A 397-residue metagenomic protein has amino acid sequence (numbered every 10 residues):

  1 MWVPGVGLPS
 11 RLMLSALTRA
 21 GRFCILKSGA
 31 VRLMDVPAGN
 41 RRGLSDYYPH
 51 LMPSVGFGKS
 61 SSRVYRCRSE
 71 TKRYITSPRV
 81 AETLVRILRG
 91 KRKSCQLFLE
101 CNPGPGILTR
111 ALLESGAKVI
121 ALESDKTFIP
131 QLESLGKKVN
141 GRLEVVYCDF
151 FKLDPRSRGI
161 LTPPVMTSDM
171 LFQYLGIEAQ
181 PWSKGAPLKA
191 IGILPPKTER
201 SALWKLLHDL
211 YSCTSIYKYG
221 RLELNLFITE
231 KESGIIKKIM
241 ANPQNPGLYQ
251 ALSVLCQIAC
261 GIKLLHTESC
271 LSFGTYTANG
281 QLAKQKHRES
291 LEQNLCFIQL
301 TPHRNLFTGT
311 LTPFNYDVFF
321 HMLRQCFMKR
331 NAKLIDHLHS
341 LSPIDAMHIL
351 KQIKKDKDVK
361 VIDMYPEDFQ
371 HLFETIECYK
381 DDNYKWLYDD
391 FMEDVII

Functional and structural regions predicted by a protein language model:
M1-P4, V395-I397: A positional/structural detector of protein chain ends, strongest at the extreme C-terminus and weakly at the extreme
W2-H321, H371: Catalytic cores of RNA-modifying enzymes
C95, V119, L300, D345-I349 (+1 more regions): Short, flexible/disordered secondary-structure transition segments
L210, M240, C326, L338-L341 (+1 more regions): Generic structural signal for hydrophobic core residues of well-folded globular domains
K286-E289, Q293-R304, G309-D356, V361-E367: An accessory alpha-helical subdomain
L334, Q352-E393: Conserved AdoMet
